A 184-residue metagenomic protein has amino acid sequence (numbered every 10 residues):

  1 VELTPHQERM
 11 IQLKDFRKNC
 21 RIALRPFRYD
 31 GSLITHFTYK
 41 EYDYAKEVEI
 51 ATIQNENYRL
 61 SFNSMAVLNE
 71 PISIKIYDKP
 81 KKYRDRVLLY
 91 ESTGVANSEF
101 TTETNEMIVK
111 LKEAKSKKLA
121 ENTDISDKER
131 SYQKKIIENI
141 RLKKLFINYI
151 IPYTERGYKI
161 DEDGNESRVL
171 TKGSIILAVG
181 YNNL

Functional and structural regions predicted by a protein language model:
V1-E47, N183-L184: Non-catalytic extracellular/lumenal accessory regions of secreted precursors
T4, Y39-L184: Acidic, Ser/Thr/Pro-rich low-complexity intrinsically disordered segments
